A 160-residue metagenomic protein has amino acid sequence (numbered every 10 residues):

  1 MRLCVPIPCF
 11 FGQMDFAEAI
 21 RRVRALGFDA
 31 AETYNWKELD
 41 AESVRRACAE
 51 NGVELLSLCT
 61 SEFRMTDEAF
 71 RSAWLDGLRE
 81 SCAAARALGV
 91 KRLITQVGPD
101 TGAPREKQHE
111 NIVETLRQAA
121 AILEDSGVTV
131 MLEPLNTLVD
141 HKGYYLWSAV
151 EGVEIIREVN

Functional and structural regions predicted by a protein language model:
M1-D15: Boundary/entry segment of secreted carbohydrate-active catalytic domains
P8, Y34, L135: Anionic group-transfer/hydrolysis microenvironments
F11-Q13, F63-T66, D100-G102, T137-Y145: Short, small-residue-enriched loops and turns at beta-alpha junctions that line or gate enzyme active sites
M14, R21-R24, A30, E50 (+2 more regions): Acidic/histidine-rich catalytic cores of soluble enzymes
D15-A19, D40-S43: Short acidic active-site motifs
D29-Q118, E124-D125, T129: Structural motif corresponding to the early beta-alpha repeats
